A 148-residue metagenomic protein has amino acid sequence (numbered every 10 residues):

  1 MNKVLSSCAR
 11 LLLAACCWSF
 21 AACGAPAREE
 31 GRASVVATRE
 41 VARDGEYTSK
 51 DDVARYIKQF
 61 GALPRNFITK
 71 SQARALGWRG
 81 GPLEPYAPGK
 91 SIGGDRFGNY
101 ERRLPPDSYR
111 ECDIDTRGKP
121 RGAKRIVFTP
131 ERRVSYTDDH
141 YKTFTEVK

Functional and structural regions predicted by a protein language model:
M1-L12: Bacterial N-terminal signal peptides that target proteins for export
S19-A22: C-terminal motif of bacterial Sec signal peptides marking the signal peptidase cleavage site
G24-A27: Bacterial signal peptide processing site
E30: Cys/His-rich zinc-coordinating "finger/knuckle" motifs
S34: Residues forming the flavin
T38-A87: N-terminal secretory signal peptides
S71-K148: Functional cores of ribonucleases/endoribonucleases
